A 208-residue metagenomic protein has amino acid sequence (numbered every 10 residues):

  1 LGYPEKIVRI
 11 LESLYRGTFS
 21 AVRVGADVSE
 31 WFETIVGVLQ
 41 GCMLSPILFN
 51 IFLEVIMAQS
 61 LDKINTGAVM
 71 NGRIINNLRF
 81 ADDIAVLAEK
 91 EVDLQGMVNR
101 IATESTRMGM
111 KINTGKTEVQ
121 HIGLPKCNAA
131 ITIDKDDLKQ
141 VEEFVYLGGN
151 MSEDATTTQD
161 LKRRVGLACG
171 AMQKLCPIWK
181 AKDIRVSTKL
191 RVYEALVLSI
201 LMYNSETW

Functional and structural regions predicted by a protein language model:
L1-W208: Nucleotidyl polymerases of mobile genetic elements and RNA viruses
